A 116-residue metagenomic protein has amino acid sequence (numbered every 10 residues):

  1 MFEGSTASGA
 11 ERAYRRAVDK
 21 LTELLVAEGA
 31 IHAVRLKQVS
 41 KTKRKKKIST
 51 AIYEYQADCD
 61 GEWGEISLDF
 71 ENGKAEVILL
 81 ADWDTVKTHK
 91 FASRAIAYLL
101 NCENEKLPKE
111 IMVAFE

Functional and structural regions predicted by a protein language model:
F2, A7, A27, C59-E62 (+1 more regions): Intrinsically disordered, low-complexity segments enriched in small/polar residues
F2-L21, S67, K74-E116: Acidic, low-complexity intrinsically disordered segments
S5, A10, R15-K46: Negatively charged, low-complexity tracts enriched in Asp/Glu with abundant Ser/Thr
R12, A27, A57-C59, K106: Residue-level signal for the start and early helices of compact helical domains
T22-L24, I52-Y55, N101: Intrinsically disordered, low-complexity segments enriched in polar/charged residues with Gly/Pro, especially when
A30-L68: Amphipathic, interaction-prone secondary-structure segments
